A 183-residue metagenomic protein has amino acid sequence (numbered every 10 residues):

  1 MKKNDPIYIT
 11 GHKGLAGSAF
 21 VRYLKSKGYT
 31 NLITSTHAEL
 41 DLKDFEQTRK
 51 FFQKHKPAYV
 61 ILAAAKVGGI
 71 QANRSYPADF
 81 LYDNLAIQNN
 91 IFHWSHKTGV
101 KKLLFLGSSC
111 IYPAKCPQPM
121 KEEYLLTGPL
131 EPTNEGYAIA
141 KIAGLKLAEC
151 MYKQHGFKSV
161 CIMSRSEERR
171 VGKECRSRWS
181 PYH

Functional and structural regions predicted by a protein language model:
D5-K27: N-terminal Rossmann NAD(P)H-binding glycine-rich loop of SDR-like oxidoreductase domains
T10, S35, V60-K66, L103-S109 (+1 more regions): SDR active-site strand-loop-helix element
K25, T30-K50: Adenosine-cofactor binding site in Rossmann-like domains, unifying the SAM/SAH pocket of S-adenosylmethionine-dependent
K43, Y76-I87, E131, E135 (+1 more regions): Glycine-rich NAD(P)-binding loop of the Rossmann-fold in SDR/ketoreductase-type enzymes
E46-L85, K97: NAD(P)H-binding glycine-rich loop region in Rossmannoid oxidoreductase-like domains and their noncatalytic homologs
N89-N134: Conserved Rossmann-fold NAD(P)-dependent oxidoreductase catalytic core, especially the SDR/UDP-sugar
P132-V160: Active-site Tyr-X1-5-Lys
G172-H183: Positively charged, low-complexity/disordered segments
